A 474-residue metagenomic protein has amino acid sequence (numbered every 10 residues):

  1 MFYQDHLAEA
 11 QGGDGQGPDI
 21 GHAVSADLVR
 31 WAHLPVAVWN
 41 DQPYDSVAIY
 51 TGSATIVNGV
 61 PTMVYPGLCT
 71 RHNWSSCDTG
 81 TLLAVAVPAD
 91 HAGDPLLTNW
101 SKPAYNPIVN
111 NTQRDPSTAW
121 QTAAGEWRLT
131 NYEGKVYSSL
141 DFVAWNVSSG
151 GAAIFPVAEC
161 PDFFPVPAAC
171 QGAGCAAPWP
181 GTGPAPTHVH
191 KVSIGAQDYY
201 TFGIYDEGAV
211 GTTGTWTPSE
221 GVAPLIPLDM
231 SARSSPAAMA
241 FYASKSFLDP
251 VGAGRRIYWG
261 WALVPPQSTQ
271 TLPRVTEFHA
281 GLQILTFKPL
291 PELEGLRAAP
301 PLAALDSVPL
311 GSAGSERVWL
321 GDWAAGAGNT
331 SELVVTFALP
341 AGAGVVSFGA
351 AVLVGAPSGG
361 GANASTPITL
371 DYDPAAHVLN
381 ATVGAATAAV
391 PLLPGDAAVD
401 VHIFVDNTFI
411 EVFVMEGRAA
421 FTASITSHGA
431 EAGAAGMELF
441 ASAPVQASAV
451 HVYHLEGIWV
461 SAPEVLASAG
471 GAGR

Functional and structural regions predicted by a protein language model:
M1-C160, P165-A237, G252-A253, Y258-S307 (+4 more regions): Beta-rich carbohydrate-recognition and catalytic domains
E207-R474: Beta-rich accessory regions
